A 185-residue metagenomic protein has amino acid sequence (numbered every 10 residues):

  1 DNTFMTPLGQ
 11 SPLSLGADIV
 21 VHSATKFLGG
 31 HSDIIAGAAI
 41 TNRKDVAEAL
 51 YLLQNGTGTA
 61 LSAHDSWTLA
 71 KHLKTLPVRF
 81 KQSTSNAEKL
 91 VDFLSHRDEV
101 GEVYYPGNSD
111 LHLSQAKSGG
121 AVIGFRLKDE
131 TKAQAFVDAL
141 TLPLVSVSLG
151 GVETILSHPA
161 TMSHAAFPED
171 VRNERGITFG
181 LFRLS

Functional and structural regions predicted by a protein language model:
D1-E99, Y104, S109-D110: Conserved PLP-enzyme active-site core in the AAT-like
N2, G29, L76, R172-S185: A broadly tuned preference for mixed-charge, low-complexity surface segments
T25-L28, A47-Y51, W67-T68, G150-T154 (+3 more regions): Short, surface-exposed, polar/charged, turn-prone segments marking secondary-structure boundaries
T41, L127, S185: Conserved residues at beta->alpha junctions
S83-N86, L94, I123, F136 (+1 more regions): Generic structural signal for nonpolar/small residues that stabilize regular secondary structure
E99-P106, D110-F182: Conserved C-terminal alpha-helix-loop-beta "cap" of PLP-dependent enzymes that closes/shapes the active-site mouth
